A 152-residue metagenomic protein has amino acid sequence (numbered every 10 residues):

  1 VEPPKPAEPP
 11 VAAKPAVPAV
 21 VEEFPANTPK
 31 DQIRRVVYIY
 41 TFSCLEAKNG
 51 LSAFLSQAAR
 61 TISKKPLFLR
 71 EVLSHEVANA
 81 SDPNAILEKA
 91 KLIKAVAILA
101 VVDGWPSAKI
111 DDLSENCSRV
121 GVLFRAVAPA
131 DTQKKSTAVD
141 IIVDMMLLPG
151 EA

Functional and structural regions predicted by a protein language model:
V1-A152: Long, low-complexity, intrinsically disordered terminal regions
